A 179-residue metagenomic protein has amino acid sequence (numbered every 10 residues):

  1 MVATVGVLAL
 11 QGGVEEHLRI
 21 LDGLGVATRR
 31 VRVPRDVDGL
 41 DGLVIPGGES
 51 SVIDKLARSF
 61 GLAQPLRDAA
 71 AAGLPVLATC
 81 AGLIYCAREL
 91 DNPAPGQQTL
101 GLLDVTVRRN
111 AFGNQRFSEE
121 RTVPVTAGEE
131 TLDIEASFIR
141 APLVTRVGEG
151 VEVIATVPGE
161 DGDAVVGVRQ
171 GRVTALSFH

Functional and structural regions predicted by a protein language model:
M1-S59, Q64-A71: N-terminal beta1-alpha1 cap of cysteine-dependent amidohydrolase-like domains
V2-G6, T99, R172: Residues that mark the start of a beta-strand
T28-R29, V76, V173: Hydrophobic anchor at the start of a short beta-strand that flanks the dinucleotide cofactor-binding loop
V44-P46, F138, A175-S177: Structural motif
E49-P124: Cysteine-nucleophile active-site neighborhood
C80, R140, H179: Histidine-centered divalent metal-coordination motifs
D91-A164: Pocket-forming structural segment of enzyme catalytic cores
G162-F178: A glycine-centered loop/beta-turn motif at secondary-structure junctions
